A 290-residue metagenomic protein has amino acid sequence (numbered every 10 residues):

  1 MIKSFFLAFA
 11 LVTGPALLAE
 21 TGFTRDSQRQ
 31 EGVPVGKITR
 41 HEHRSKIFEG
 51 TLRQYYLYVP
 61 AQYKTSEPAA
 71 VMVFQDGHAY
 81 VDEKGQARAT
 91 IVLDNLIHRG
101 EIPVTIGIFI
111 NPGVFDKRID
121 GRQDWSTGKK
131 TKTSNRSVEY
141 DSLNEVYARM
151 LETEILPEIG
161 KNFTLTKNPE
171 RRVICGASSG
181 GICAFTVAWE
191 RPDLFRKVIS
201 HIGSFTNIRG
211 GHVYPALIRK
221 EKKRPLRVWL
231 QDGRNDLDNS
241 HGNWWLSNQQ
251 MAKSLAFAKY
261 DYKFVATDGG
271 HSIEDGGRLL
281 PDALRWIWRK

Functional and structural regions predicted by a protein language model:
S4-A16: Bacterial N-terminal signal peptides
E20-K290: Non-catalytic cap/lid and distal C-terminal segments of serine-dependent acyl enzymes
